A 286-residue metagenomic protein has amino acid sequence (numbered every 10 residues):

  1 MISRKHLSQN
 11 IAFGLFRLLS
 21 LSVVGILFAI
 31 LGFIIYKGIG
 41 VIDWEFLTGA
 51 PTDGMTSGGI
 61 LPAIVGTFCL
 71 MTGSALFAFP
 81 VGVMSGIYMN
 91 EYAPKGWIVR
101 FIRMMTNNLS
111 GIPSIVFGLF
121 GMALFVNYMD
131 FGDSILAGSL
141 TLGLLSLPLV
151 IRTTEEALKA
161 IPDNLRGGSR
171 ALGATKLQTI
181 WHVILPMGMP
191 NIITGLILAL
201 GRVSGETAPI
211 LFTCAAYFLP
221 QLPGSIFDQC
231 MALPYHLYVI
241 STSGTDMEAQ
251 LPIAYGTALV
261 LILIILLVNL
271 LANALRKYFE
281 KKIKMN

Functional and structural regions predicted by a protein language model:
M1-S20, N273-N286: Transmembrane alpha-helical segments of polytopic membrane transport and secretion proteins
T52-G58, I210-I262: Interhelical loop and adjacent transmembrane-helix boundary motif in polytopic membrane transport permeases
G58-Y88, L196: Transmembrane alpha-helix signature in integral membrane proteins
S74-T106, L119, N127, A272-K281: Transmembrane-helix boundary motif in ABC transporter permease subunits
A75, K176-C214: Transmembrane alpha-helices
V81, P94-I98, R166-T194: Amphipathic cytosolic juxtamembrane alpha-helices at the membrane-cytosol interface of multi-pass membrane transporters
N107-G143: Generic hydrophobic transmembrane alpha-helix motif, especially the helices
E155, K159, D163, R170 (+2 more regions): C-terminal transmembrane helix and the adjacent membrane-cytosol boundary/short C-terminal tail of inner/organellar
